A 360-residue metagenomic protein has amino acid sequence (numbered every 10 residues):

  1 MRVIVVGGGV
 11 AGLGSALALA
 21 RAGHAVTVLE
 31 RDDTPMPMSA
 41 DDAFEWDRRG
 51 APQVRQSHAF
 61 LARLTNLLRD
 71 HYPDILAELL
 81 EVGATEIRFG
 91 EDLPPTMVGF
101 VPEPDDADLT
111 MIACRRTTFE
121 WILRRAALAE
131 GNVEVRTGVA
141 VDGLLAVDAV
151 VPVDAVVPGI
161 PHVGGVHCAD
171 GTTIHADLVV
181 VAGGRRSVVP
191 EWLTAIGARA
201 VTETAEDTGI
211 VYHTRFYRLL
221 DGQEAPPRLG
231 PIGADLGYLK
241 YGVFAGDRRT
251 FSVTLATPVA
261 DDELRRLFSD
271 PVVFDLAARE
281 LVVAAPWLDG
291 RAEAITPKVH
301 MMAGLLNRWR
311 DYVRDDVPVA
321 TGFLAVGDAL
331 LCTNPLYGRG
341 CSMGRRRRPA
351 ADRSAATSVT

Functional and structural regions predicted by a protein language model:
M1-S39: N-terminal Rossmann-like FAD-binding beta1-loop-alpha1 element of flavoenzymes
A18, S39-P94: N-terminal FAD cofactor-binding segment of flavoenzymes
T27, E134-R136, V326: General small-molecule cofactor/ligand-binding pocket signal
A59-F60, D106-R125, V188: Short beta-strand to alpha-helix junction loop
M97-R116, V163, A256-A260: Helix-loop-beta segment of a Rossmann-like dinucleotide-binding subdomain
A113, E263-T360: FAD/FMN-dependent oxidoreductases across multiple families
A129-A277: Predominantly flavin-linked oxidoreductase catalytic cores and closely associated redox partners
